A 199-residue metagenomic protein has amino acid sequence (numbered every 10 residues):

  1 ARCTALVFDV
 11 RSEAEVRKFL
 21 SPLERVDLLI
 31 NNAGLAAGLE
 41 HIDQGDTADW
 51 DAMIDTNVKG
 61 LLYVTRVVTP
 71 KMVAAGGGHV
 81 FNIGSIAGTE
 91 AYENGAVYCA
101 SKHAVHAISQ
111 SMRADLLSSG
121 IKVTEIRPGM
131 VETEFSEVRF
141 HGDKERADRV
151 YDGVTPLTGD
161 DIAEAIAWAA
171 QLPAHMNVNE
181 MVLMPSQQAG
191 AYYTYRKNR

Functional and structural regions predicted by a protein language model:
V7-K18, T47: The beta1-alpha1 cofactor-binding region of Rossmann-like NAD(H)/NADP(H)-dependent oxidoreductases
E40-I42, D46-D51: Substrate-binding pocket helix/loop in short-chain dehydrogenase/reductase
D43, Y92-A96: Active-site loop immediately N-terminal to the catalytic Tyr-X3-Lys motif of short-chain dehydrogenase/reductase
T65, S101: Active-site helix of classical SDR
P70, A114-L117: Alpha-helical segment proximal to the catalytic Tyr-Lys
S85: Residue(s) in the substrate-gating loop at a strand-loop-helix junction that position the organic substrate next
E125-I126, T133, E145-Y192: C-terminal helical subdomain
